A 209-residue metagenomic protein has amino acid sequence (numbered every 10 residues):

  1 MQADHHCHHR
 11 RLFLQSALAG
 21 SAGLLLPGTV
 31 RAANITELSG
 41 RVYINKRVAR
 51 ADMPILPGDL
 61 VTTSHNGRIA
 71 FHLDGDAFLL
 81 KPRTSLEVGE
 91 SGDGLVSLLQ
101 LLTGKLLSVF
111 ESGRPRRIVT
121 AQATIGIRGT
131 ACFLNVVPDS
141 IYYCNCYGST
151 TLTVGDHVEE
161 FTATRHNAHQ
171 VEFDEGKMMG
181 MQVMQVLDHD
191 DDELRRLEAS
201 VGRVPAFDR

Functional and structural regions predicted by a protein language model:
M1-H9, A19-G23: N-terminal secretory signal peptides
F13, A17-L24, G28-P57, S64 (+2 more regions): Flexible, surface-exposed loop/linker segments and immediately adjacent secondary-structure boundaries
